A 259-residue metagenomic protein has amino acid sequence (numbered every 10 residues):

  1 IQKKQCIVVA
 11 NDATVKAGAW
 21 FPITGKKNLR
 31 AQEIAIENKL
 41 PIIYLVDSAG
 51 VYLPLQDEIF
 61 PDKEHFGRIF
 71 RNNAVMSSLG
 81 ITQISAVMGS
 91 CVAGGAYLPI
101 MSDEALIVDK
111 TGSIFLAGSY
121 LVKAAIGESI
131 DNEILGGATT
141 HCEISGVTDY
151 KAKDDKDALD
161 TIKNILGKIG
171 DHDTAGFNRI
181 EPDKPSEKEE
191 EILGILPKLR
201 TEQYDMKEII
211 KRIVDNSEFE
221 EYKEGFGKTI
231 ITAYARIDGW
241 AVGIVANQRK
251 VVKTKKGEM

Functional and structural regions predicted by a protein language model:
I1-I84: Long, structured ligand/cofactor-binding scaffold of large enzymes
I1-Q2, I7, I36, T201-M259: Non-catalytic terminal/interface segments that mediate subunit docking, oligomerization, and allosteric communication
C6-V15, A49-L55, K123, E143 (+3 more regions): Gly-rich Lys/Arg/Thr-decorated short loops/hinges at beta-loop-alpha junctions or inter-strand turns that position
I7-V9, I43-L45, I84-V87, L98-I100 (+7 more regions): Structured core elements
A13-A35, D103-A105, G112-I114, S119-A124 (+2 more regions): Extended active-site and interfacial segments that coordinate phosphate-rich ligands in large catalytic machineries
G18-F21, I59, V92, Y120 (+7 more regions): Hydrophobic alpha-helical scaffolding
V46-T174: Conserved catalytic cores of soluble enzyme domains, especially glycine-rich substrate-binding beta-alpha loops
Y150-E208: Terminal amphipathic helices with adjacent charged low-complexity linkers/tails
